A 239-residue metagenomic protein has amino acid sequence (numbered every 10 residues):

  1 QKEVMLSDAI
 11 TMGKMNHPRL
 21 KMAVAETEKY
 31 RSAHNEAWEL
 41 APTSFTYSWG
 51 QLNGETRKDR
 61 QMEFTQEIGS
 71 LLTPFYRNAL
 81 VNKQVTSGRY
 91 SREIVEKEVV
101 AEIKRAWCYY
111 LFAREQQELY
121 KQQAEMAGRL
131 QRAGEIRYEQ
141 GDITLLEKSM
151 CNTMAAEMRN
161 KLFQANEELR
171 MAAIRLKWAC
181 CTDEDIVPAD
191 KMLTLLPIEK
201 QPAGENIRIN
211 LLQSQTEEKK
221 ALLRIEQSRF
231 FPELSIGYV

Functional and structural regions predicted by a protein language model:
Q1-S44, Y76, D142, L146 (+2 more regions): Bacterial Sec-pathway N-terminal export signals of envelope proteins
L6-S7, Q61, Q131-R132: Residue-level signal for cytosolic alpha-helical hairpin/rod architecture
T43-V95, Q213-L222, Q227-V239: Small/polar-residue-enriched beta-strand and adjacent coil segments characteristic of outer-membrane beta-barrel
E98-N210, Q215-E218: Periplasmic alpha-helical coiled-coil/stalk elements that build and connect Gram-negative outer-membrane
